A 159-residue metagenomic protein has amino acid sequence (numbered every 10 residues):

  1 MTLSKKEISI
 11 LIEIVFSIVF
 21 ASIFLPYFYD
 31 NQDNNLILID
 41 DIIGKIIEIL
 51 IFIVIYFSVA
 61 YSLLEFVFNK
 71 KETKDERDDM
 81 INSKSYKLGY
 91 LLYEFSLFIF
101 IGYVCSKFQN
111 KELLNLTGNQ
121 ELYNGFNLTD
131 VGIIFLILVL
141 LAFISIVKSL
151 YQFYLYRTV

Functional and structural regions predicted by a protein language model:
L3-L50: Long, highly hydrophobic alpha-helical transmembrane signal-anchor segments
E13-S17, K84-V104: Hydrophobic alpha-helical membrane-insertion segments
F20-Y27, A60-Y61, L97-F108: C-terminal TM-helix exit segments that contain a strictly Trp-centered aromatic cap at the helix terminus
N34-L38, N110-N127: Membrane-interfacial helical/loop segments at transmembrane boundaries in membrane proteins
D40-F57, L136-L141: Alpha-helical transmembrane segments
S58-M80: Membrane-helix interface/capping segments
E76-Y86, E121-G125: Short membrane-interface loop/juxtamembrane segments of multi-pass integral membrane proteins
F100-I101, K107, N119-V159: Alpha-helical transmembrane segments and their immediate juxtamembrane interface regions
